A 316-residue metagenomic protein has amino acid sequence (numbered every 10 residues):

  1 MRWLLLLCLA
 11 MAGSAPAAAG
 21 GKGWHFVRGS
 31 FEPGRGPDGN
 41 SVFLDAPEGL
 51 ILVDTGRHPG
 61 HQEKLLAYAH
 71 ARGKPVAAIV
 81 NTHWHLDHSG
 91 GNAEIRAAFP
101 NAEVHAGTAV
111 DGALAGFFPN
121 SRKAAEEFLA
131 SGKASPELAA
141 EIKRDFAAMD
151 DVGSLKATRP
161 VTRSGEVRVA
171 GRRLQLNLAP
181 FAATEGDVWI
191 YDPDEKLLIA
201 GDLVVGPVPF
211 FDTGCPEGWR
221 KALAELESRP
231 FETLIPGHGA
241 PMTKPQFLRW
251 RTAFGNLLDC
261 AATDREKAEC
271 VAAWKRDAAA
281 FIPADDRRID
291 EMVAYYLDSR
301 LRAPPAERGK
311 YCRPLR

Functional and structural regions predicted by a protein language model:
L4-A12: Bacterial N-terminal signal peptides
A12-G21: Boundary at the C-terminal end of the N-terminal hydrophobic targeting segment
G21-A71, V188-D202: Conserved beta-strand hairpin/beta-sheet module of binuclear metal-dependent hydrolase folds, prominently
L44, D54, A69, H83 (+7 more regions): Divalent metal-coordination and catalytic microenvironments
L50, R57-P59, E166, R173-N256: Metallo-beta-lactamase
G60-A106, E227-E232: Active-site metal-binding motif and surrounding structural segment of the metallo-beta-lactamase
P119-N177, P193-D194: Metallo-beta-lactamase
P136, A140-I142, E227-T233, P241-R316: Accessory terminal helices/loops
